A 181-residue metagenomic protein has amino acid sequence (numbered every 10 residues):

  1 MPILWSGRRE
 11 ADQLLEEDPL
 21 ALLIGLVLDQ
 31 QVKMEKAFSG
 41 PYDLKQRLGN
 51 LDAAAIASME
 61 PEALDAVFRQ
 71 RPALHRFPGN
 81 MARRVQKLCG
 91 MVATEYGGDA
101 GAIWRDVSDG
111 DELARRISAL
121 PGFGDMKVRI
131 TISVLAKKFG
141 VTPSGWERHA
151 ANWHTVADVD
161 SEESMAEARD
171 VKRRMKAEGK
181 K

Functional and structural regions predicted by a protein language model:
M1-Q13, E17, G110-A119, D125-K181: C-terminal accessory module of base-excision DNA glycosylases/AP lyases that mediates lesion recognition and DNA
A11-A21, Q31-K33, H75-N80: Structural motif
E16-P19, M34-A37, D43-L44, V107-D109: Short acidic alpha-helix initiation/capping motifs at coil-to-helix transition points, especially at protein N-termini
L23-V27: Short, aromatic/basic-rich helix-turn unit that serves as a nucleic-acid recognition element
Q30-S39, V92-G98, F139-T142: Short helix-capping/linker segments at secondary-structure and domain boundaries
L44-A119: Alpha-helical ds-nucleic-acid-binding substructure associated with the helix-hairpin-helix region of base-excision DNA
